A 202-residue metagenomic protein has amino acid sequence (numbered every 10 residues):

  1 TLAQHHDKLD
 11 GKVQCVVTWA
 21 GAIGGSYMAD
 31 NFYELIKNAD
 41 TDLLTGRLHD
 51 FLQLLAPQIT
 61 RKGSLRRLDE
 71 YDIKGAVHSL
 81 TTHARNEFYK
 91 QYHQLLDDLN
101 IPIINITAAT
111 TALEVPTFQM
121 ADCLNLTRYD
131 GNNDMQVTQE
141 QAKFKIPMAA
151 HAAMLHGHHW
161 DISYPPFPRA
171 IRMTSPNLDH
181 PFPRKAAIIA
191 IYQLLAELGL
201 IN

Functional and structural regions predicted by a protein language model:
T1-D7: Short glycine-enriched nucleophile-adjacent loop and the immediately C-terminal alpha-helix near the catalytic center
D7-N202: Helical cap/lid subdomain of alpha/beta-hydrolase-fold lipid enzymes that gates access to the catalytic pocket
